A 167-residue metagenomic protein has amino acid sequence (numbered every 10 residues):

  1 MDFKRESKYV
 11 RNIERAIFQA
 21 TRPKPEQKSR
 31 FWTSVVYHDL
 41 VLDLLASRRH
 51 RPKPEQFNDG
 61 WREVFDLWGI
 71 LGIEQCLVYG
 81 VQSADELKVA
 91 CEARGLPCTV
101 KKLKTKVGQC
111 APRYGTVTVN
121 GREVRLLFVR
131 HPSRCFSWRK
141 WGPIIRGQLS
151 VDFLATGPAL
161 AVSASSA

Functional and structural regions predicted by a protein language model:
M1-Q75, V81-A90, R134-C135: A polyanion-binding, active-site-adjacent surface
P52-R62, K88-A167: C-terminal capping/extension of enzyme domains
E74-L77, V124-L126: Hydrophobic beta-strand segments of well-ordered beta-sheets in folded domains
